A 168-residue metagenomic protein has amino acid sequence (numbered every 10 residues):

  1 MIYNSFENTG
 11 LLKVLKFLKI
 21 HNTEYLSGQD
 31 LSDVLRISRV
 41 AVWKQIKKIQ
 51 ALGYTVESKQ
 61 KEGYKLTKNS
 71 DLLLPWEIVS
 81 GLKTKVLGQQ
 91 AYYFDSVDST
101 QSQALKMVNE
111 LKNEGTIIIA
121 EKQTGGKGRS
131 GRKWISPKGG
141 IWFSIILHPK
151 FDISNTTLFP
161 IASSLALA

Functional and structural regions predicted by a protein language model:
I2-A168: N-terminal lobe of the biotin/lipoate ligase/transferase fold
